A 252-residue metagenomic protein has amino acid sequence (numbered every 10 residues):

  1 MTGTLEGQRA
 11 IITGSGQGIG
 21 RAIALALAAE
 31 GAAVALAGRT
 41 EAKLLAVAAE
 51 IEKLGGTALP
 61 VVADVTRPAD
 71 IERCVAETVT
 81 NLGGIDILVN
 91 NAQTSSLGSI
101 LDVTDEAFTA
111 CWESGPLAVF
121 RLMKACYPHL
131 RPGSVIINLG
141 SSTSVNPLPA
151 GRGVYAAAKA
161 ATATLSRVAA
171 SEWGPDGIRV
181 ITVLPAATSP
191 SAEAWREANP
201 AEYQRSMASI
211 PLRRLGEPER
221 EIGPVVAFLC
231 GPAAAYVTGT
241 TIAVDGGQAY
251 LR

Functional and structural regions predicted by a protein language model:
R9, G14-G18: Conserved glycine-rich cofactor-binding loop
A42, V62-C74, D105, R220-E221: The beta1-alpha1 cofactor-binding region of Rossmann-like NAD(H)/NADP(H)-dependent oxidoreductases
T94, L101-F120, I137, Y155 (+1 more regions): Catalytic Tyr-X3-Lys loop
F120, P175, T182, R205-V237 (+1 more regions): C-terminal helical subdomain
P128, S171-E172, A235: Alpha-helical segment proximal to the catalytic Tyr-Lys
I137-A161, S166-P175, A187-T188: Catalytic loop of short-chain dehydrogenase/reductase
N146, T238-R252: Short C-terminal tail/terminal secondary-structure segment of NAD(P)H-dependent dehydrogenase/reductase domains
P175, T182-P211, L251-R252: A glycine/serine/threonine-rich, flexible loop-to-helix segment that serves as the NAD(P) cofactor-binding "lid"
